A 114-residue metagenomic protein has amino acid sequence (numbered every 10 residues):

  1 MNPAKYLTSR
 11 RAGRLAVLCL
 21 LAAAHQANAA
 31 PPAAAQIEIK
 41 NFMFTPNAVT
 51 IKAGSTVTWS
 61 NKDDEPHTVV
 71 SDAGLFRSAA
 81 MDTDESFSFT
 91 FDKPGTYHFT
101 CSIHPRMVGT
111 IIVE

Functional and structural regions predicted by a protein language model:
N2-S9, C19-L21, H25-E114: Extracytoplasmic copper-binding redox domains, predominantly the cupredoxin/blue-copper superfamily
